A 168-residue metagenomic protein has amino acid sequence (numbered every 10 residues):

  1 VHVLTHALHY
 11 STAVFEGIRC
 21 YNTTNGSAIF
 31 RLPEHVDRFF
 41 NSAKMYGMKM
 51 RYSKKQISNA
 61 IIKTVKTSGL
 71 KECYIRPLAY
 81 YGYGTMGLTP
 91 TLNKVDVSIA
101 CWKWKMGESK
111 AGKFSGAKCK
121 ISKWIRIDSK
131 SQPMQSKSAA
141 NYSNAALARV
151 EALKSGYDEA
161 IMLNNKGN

Functional and structural regions predicted by a protein language model:
V1-K63, T67, T85-N168: Helix-start/capping segments and mature chain N-termini
G82: Active-site loop/lid in soluble adenylation, ligation, and acyl-transfer enzymes
